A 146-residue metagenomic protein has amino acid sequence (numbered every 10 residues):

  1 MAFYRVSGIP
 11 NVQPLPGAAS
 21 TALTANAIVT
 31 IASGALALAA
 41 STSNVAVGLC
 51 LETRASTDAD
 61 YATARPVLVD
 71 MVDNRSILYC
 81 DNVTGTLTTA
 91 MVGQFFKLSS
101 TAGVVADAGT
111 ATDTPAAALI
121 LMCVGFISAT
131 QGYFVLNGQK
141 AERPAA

Functional and structural regions predicted by a protein language model:
M1-A146: Surface-exposed, low-hydrophobicity beta-strand/loop segments enriched in small/polar/acidic residues
